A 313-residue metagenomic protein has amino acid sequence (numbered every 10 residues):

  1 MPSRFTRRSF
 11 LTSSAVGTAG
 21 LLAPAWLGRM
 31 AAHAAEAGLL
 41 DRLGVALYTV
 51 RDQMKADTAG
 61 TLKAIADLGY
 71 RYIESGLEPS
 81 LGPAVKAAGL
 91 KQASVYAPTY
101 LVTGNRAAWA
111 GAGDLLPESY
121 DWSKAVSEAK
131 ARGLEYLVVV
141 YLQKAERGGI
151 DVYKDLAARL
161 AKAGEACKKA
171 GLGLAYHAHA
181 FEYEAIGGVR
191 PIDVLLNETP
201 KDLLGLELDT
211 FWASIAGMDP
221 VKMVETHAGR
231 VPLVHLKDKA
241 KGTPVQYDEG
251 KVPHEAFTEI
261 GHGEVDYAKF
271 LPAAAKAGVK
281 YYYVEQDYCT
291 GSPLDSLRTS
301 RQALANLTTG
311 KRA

Functional and structural regions predicted by a protein language model:
M1-L21: N-terminal secretory signal peptides and thylakoid transit peptides that target proteins across membranes
A15-V16, A23, V102, R106-G205 (+1 more regions): Active-site acidic/histidine proton-transfer and metal-coordination neighborhood in alpha/beta enzyme cores
W26-D57, K63-D67: C-terminal segment of N-terminal export signals and the immediately downstream linker at the start of the mature
A35-L40, K63-D67, P79-V95, S123-L134 (+4 more regions): Acidic (Asp/Glu)-rich catalytic clusters
R42-G44, Y72, K91-S94, Y136 (+4 more regions): Structural preference for beta-strand elements that scaffold enzyme active sites
V45, I65, I73, V85 (+7 more regions): Conserved, mostly hydrophobic/aromatic
Q53-A64, L115-E128, A216-M223, Y267: Short, acidic/polar
K168-E264: Acidic/histidine-rich catalytic cores of soluble enzymes
